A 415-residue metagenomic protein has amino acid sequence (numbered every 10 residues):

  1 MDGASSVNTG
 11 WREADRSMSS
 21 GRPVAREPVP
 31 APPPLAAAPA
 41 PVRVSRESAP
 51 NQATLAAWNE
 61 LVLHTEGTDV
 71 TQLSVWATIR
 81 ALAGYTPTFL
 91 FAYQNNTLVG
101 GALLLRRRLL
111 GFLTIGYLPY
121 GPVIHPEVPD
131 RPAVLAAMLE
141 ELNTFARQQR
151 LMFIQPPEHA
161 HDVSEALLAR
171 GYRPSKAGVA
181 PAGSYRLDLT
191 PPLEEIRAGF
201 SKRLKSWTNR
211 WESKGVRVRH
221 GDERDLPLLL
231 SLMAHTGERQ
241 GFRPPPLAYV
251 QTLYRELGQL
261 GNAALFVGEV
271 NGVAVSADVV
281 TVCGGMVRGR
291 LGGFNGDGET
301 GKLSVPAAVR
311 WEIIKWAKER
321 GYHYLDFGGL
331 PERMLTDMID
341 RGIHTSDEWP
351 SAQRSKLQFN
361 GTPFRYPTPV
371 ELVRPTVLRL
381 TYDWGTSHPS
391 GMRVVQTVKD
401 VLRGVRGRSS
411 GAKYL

Functional and structural regions predicted by a protein language model:
D2-A4, N8-L55, I79, R106 (+2 more regions): Active-site/acyl-donor-binding loops of N-acyltransferases
V44-F112, E158-E165, A169-L303, R408 (+1 more regions): A conserved beta-strand-loop-helix scaffold within acyl/acetyltransferase catalytic domains
L110-Y120: Conserved acyl-donor/pantetheine-binding loop and adjacent beta-alpha core of acyl/acetyltransferases and related
Y117, A136-T144, L253-R255, Q259-P375: Aromatic (often tryptophan-rich) hydrophobic motifs at membrane interfaces
P122-A166: A gly/proline- and charged-residue-enriched helix-loop-helix capping module
Q149, K214, R320-G321: Helix C-cap/helix->beta junction micro-motif
F153-Q155, R217, Y324: Residues at or immediately flanking beta-strands
